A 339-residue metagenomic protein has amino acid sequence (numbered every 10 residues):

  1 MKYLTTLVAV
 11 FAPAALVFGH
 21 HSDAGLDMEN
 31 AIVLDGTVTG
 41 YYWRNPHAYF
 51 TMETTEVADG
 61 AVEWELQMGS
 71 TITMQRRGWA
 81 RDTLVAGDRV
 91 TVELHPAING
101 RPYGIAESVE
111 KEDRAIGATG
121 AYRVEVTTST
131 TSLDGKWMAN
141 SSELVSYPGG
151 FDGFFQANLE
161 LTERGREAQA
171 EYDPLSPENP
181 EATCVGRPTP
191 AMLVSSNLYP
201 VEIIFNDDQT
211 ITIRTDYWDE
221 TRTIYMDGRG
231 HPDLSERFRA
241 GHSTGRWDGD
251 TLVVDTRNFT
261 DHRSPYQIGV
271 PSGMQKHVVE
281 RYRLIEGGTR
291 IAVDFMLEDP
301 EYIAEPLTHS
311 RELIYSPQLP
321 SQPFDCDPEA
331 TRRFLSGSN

Functional and structural regions predicted by a protein language model:
T5-A15: Bacterial N-terminal signal peptides
V17-G19: Boundary at the C-terminal end of the N-terminal hydrophobic targeting segment
A24-N339: PEST-like low-complexity, intrinsically disordered acidic/proline/serine-rich tracts that flank trafficking/processing
